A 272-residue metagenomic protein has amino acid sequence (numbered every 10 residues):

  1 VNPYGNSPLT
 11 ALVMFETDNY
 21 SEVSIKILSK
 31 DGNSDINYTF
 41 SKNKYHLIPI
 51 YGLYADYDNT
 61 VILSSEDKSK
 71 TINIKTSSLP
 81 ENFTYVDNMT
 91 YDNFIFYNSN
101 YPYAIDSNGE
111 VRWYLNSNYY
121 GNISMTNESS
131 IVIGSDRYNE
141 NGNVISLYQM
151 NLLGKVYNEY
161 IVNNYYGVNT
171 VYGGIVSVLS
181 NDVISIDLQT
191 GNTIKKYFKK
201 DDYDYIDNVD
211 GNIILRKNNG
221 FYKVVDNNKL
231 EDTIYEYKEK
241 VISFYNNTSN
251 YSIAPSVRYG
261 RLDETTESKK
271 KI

Functional and structural regions predicted by a protein language model:
N2-L12, S21, L47, Y51 (+2 more regions): Histidine-/acidic-rich catalytic cores in large beta-rich domains
T17-N19, I25: Short loop/turn and low-complexity linker motifs enriched in small/turn-promoting residues
S24-S34: Extracellular low-complexity, O-glycosylation-prone stalks/linkers
I27, L63-S65: Residue-level recognition of conserved beta-strand positions in structured domain cores
Y38-N43: Short beta-strand segments within Ig-like beta-sandwich modules, predominantly Fibronectin type-III
